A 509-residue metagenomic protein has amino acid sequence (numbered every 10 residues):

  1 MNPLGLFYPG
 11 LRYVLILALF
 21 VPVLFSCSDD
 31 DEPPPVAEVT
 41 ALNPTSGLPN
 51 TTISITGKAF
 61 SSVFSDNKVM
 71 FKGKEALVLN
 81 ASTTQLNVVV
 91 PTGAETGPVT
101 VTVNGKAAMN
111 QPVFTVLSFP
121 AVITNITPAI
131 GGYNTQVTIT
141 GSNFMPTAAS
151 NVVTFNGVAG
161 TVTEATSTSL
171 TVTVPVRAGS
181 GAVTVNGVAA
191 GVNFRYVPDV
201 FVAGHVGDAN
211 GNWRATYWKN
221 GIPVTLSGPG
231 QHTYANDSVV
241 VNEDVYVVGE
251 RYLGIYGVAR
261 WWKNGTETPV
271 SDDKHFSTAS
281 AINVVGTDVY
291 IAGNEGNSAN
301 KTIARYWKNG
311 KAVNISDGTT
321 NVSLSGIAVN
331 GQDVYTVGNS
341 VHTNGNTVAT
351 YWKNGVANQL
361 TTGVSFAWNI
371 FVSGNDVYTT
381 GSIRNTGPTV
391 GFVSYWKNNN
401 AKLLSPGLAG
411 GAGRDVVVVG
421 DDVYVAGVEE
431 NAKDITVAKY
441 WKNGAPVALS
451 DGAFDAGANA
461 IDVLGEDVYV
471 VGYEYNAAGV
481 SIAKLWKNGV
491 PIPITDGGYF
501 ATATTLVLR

Functional and structural regions predicted by a protein language model:
N2, S28, V507-R509: A short, amphipathic alpha-helical segment
N2-V14: Bacterial N-terminal signal peptides that target proteins for export
R12, L48-P49, G131, T135 (+3 more regions): Compositionally biased, low-complexity segments enriched in small residues
L15-V21: Hydrophobic helical h-region of N-terminal Sec-dependent signal peptides in bacterial secretory/periplasmic proteins
V23-S26: C-terminal motif of bacterial Sec signal peptides marking the signal peptidase cleavage site
S28-P198: Ser/Thr/Pro-rich low-complexity tracts
A37-T40, K74-N87, V103, Q111 (+5 more regions): Residue-level hotspots at or immediately adjacent to binding/recognition sites across diverse folds
